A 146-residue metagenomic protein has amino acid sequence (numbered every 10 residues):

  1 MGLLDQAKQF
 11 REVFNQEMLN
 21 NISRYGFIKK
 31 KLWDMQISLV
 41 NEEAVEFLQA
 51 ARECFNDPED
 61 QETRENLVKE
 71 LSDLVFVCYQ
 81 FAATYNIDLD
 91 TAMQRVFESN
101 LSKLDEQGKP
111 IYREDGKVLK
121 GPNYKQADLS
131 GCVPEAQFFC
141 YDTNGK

Functional and structural regions predicted by a protein language model:
M1-L71, V75-K146: Flexible "arm" and connector segments at domain edges
